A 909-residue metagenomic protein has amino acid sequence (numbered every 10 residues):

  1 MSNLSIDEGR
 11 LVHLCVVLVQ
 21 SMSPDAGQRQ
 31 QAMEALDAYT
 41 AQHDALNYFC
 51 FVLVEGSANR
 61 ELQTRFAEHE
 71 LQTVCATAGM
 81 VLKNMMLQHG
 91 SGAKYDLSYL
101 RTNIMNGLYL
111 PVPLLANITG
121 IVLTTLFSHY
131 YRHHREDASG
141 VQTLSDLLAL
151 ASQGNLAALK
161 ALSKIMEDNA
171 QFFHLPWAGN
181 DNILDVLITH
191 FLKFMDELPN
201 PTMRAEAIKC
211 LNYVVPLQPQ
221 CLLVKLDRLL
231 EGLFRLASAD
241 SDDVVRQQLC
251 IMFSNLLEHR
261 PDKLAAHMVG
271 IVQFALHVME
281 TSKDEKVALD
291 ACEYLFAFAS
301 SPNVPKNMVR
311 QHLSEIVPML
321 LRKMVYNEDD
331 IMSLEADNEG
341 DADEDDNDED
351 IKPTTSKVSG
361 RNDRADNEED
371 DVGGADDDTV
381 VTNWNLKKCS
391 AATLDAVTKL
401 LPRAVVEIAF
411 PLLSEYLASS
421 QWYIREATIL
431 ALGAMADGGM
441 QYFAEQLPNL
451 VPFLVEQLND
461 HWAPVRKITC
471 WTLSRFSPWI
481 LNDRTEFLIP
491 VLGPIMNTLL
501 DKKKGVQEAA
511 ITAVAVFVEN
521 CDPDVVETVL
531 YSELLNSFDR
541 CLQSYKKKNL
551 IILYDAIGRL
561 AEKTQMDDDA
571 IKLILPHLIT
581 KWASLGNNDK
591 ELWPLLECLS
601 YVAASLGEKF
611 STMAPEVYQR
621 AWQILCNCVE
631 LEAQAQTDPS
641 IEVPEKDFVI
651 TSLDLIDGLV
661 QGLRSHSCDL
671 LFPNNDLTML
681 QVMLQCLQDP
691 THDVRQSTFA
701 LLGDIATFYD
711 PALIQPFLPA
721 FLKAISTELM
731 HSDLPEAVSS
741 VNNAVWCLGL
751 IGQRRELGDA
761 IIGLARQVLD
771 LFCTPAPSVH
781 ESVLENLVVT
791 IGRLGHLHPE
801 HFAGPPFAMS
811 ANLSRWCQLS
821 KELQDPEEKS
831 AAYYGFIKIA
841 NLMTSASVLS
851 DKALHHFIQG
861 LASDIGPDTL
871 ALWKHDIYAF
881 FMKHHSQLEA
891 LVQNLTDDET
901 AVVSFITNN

Functional and structural regions predicted by a protein language model:
M1-N909: Karyopherin-beta/Importin-beta family HEAT-repeat alpha-solenoid scaffold
